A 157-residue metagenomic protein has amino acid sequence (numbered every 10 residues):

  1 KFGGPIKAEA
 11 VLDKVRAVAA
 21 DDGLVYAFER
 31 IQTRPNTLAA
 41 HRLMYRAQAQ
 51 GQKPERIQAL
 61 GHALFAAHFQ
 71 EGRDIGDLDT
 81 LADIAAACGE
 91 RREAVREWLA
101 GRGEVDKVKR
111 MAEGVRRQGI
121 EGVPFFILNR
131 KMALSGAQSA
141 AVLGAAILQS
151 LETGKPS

Functional and structural regions predicted by a protein language model:
K1-H68: Structural alpha/beta surface segment adjacent to cysteine/selenocysteine redox centers across thiol/disulfide enzymes
Y45, A49-S157: C-terminal cap of thioredoxin/glutaredoxin-like
